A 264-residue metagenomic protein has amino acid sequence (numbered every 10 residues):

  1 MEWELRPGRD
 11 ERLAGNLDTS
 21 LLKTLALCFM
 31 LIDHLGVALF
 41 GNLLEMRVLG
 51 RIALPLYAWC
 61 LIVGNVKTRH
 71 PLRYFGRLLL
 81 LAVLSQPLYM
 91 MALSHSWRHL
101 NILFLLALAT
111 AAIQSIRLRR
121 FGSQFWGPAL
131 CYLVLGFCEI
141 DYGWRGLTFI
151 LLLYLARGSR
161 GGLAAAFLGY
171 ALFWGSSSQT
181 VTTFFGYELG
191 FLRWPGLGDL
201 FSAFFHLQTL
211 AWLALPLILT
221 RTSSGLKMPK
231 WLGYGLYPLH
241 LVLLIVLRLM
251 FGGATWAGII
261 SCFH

Functional and structural regions predicted by a protein language model:
M1-H264: Alpha-helical transmembrane segments and their immediate juxtamembrane cytosolic regions
